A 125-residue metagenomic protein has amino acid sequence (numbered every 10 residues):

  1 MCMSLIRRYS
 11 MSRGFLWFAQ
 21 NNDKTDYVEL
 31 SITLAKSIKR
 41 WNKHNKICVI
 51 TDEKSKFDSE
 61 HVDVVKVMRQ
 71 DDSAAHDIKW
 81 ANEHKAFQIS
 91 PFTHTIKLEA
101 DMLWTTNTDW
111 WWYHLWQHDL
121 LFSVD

Functional and structural regions predicted by a protein language model:
L5-D125: Glycosyltransferase catalytic domains, chiefly GT-A lineage
